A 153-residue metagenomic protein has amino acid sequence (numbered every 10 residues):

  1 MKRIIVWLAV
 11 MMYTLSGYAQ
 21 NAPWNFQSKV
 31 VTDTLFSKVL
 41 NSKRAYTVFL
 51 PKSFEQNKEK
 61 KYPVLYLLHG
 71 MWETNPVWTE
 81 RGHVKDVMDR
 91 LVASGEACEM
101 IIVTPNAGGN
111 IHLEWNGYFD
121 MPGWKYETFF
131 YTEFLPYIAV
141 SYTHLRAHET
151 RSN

Functional and structural regions predicted by a protein language model:
M1-N21: Bacterial Sec-dependent N-terminal signal peptides
A19-Y62: A domain-start/cap signature at the N-terminus of enzymes
K60-G70: Short beta-strand element of the alpha/beta-hydrolase
L68-N75, A139-Y142: Cell-envelope and extracellular/periplasmic
T74-V77, D89, E96-F129: Cap/lid segment of the alpha/beta-hydrolase catalytic domain
E80-G82: Typically the conserved alpha-helix immediately C-terminal to a functionally engaged Cys/Sec in thioredoxin-like
T143-T150: Conserved small/polar residues in nucleotide/adenosyl-binding loops
